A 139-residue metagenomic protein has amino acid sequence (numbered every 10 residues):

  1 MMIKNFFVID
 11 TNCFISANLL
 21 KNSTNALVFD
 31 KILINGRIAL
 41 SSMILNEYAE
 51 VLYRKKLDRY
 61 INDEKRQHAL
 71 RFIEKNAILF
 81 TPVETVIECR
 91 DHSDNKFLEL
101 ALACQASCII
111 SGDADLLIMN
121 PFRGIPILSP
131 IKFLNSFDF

Functional and structural regions predicted by a protein language model:
M1-L40: Short, well-structured N-terminal submotif of metal-dependent ribonuclease cores
D10-T11, S41, G112-D113, S129: A secondary-structure boundary/capping signal
I15-A17, L57, E84-R90: Short, flexible loop segments at the rims of nucleotide/cofactor-binding pockets, characterized by
S23, A39, E64, E88 (+1 more regions): Residues at secondary-structure transition points
F29-T85: PIN-domain endoribonuclease scaffold, especially VapC-family toxins
D30, L100, M119: Hydrophobic/aromatic ligand-binding patch that stacks against planar heteroaromatic rings of cofactors or nucleotides
K75-C108, A114: Active-site neighborhoods of divalent-metal-dependent phosphate/nucleic-acid chemistry enzymes
C104, A114-F139: Acidic, PIN/NYN-like endoribonuclease modules and their adjacent C-terminal/linker elements
